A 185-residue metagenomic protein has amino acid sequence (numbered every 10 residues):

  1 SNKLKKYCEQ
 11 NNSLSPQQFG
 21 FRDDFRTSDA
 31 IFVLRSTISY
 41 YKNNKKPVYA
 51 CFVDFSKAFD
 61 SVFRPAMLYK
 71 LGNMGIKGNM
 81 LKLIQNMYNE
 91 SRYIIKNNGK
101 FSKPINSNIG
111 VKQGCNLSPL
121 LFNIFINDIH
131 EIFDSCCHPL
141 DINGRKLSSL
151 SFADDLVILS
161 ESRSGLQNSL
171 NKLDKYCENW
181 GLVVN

Functional and structural regions predicted by a protein language model:
S1-N185: Nucleotidyl polymerases of mobile genetic elements and RNA viruses
